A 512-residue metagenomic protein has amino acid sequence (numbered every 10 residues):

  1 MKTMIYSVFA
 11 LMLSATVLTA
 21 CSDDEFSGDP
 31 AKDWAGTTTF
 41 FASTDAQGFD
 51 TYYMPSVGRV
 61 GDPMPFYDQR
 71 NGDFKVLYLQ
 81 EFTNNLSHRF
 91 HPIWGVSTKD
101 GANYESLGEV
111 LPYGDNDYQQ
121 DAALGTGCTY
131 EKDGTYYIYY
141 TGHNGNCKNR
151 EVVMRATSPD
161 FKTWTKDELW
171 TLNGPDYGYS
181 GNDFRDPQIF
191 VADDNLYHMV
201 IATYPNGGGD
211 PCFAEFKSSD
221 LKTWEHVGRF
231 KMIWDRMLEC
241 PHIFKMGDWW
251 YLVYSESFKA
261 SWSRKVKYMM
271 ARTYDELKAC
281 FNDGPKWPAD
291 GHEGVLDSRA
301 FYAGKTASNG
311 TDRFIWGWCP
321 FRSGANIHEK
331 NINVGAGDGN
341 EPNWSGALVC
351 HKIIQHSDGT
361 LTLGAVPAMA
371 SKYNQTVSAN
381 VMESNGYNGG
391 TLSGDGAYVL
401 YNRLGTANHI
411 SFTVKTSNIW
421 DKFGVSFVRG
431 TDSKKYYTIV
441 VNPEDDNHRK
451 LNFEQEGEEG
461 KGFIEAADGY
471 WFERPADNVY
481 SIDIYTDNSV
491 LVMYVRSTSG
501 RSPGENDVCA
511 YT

Functional and structural regions predicted by a protein language model:
M1-V8: Bacterial N-terminal signal peptides that target proteins for export
M12-A15: Alpha-helical transmembrane segments
V17-A20: C-terminal motif of bacterial Sec signal peptides marking the signal peptidase cleavage site
D23-T512: Carbohydrate-active catalytic/glycan-binding domains of CAZyme proteins, especially the secreted or lumenal ectodomains
